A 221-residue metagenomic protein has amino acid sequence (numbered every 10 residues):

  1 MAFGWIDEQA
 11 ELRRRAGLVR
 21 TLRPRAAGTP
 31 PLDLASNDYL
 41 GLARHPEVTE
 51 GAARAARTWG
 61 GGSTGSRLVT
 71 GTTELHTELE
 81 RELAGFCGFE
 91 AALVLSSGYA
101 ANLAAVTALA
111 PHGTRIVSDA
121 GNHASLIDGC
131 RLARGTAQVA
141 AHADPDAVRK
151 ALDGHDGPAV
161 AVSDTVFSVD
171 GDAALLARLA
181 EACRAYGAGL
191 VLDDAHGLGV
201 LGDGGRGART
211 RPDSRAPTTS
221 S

Functional and structural regions predicted by a protein language model:
A2-G61, A188, S220: N-terminal "arm"/small-domain region of PLP-dependent enzymes with the aminotransferase-like
E50, T58-S97: Conserved N-terminal alpha-helix of the aminotransferase class I/II PLP-enzyme fold
S96-Y99, V117-A133: Substrate-binding/gating loop at the entrance of the active-site cleft, primarily in PLP-dependent aminotransferase-like
A105-A124, P145: Conserved PLP-anchoring active-site segment centered on the Schiff-base-forming lysine
H112, L132-R134, Y186, A216-P217: Short, structured coil segments at secondary-structure junctions
Q138, H142-L192: Active-site phosphate-binding strand-loop segment of PLP-dependent enzymes
G187, H196-L198, G205-S221: Conserved active-site segment immediately N-terminal to the catalytic lysine that forms the internal aldimine
